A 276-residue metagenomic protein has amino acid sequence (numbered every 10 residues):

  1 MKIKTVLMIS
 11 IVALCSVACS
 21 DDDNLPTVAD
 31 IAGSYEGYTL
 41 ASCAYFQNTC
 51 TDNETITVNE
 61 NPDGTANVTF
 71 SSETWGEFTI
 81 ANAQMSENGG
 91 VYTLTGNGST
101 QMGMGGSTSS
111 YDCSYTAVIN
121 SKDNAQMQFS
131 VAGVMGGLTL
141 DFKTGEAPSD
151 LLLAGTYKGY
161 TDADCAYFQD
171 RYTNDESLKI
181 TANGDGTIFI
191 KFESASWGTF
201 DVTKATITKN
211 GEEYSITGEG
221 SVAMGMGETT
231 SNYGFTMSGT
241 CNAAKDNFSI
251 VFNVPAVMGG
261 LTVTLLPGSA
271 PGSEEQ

Functional and structural regions predicted by a protein language model:
K2-M8, C15-T39, G133-T156, G259-Q276: Bacterial Sec-dependent N-terminal signal peptides
A29-E36, P62-T69, G90-S99, D123-Q126 (+4 more regions): Short, hydrophobic/aromatic-rich segments at coil-to-beta transitions
D30-C50, L152-N174, G184: Transition segment at domain starts
E36-C43, E73, T95-M102, A132 (+4 more regions): Generic short beta-strand segments
Q47-E87, F168-T206: N-terminal glycine/threonine-rich, aromatic-flanked beta-hairpin/loop signature
T55-V58, I80-E87, S114-S121, F142-E146 (+4 more regions): Extended lipid/amphipathic-ligand handling interfaces
L94-D123, Y214-K245: Acidic, glycine-rich flexible loop segments
A125-G136, F248-T262: Short, exposed beta-strand-loop hairpins at the edges of beta-sheets in extracellular/periplasmic proteins
